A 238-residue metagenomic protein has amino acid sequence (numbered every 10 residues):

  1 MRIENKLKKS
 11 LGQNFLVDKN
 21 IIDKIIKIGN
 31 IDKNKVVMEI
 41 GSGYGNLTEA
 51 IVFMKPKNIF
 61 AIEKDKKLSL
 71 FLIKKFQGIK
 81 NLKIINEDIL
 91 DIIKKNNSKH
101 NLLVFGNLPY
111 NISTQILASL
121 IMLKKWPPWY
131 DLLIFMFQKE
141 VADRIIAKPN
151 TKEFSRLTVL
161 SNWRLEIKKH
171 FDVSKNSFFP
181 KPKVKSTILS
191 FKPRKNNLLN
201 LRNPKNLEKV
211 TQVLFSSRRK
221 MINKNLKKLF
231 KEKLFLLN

Functional and structural regions predicted by a protein language model:
M1-V213: Catalytic cores of RNA-modifying enzymes
P193, T211-N238: C-terminal lobe and adjacent flexible extensions of AdoMet/dcAdoMet transferase-like proteins
